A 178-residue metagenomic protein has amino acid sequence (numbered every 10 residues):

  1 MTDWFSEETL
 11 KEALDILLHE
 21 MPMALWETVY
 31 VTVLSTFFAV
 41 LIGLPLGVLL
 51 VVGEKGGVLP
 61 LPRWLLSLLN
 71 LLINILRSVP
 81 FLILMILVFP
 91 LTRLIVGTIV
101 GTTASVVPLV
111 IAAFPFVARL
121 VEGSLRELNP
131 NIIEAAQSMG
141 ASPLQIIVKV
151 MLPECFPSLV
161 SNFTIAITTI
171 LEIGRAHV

Functional and structural regions predicted by a protein language model:
M1-S35, P60-N70: Periplasmic/extracellular loop-to-transmembrane helix junction in inner-membrane transport proteins
M21-V52, F163: Transmembrane alpha-helix signature in integral membrane proteins
M23-V31, R77, F81-F116: Loop-to-helix entry region at the N-terminal start of transmembrane alpha-helices in multi-pass membrane transporters
L41-L46, T103-V107, I111-I133, V160-T164 (+1 more regions): Membrane-embedded alpha-helices of multi-pass transport/permease systems
L49-L87, L109, F114, R119-G123: Cytoplasmic-entry segments and transmembrane alpha-helices of multi-pass inner-membrane transporters
L125-C155: Short helix-to-coil transition segments within interhelical loops that connect adjacent transmembrane helices
P143-I173: Transmembrane alpha-helices
A176-V178: Conserved small/polar residues in nucleotide/adenosyl-binding loops
